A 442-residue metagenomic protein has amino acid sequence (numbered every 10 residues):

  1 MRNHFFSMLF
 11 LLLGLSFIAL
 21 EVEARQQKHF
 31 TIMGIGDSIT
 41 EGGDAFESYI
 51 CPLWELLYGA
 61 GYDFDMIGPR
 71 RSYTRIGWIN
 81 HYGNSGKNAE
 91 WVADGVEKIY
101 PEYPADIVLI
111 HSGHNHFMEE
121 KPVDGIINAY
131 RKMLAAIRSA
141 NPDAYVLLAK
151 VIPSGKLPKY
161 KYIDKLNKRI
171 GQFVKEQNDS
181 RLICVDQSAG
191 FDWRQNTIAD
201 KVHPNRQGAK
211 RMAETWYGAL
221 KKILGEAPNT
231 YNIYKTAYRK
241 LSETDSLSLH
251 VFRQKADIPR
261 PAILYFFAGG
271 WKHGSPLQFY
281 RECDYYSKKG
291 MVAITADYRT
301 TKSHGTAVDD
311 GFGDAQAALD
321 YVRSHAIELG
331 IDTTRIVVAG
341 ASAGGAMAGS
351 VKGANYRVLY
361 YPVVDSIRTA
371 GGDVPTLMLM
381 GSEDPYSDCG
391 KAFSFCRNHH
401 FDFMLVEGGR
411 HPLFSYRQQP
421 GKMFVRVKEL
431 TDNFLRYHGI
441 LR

Functional and structural regions predicted by a protein language model:
F30-M33, I39-N128, K159-K165: Conserved SGNH/GDSL esterase-like catalytic core that processes O-acyl groups on lipids and polysaccharides
Y82-N84, I152-P228, R410-G421: Catalytic His-Asp segment of secreted/periplasmic serine-dependent ester chemistry enzymes
H111-N115, A135-L166, S188, P375: Active-site segments of SGNH/GDSL-like serine hydrolases that catalyze O-acetyl group transfer/hydrolysis on lipids
N229-D257: N-terminal cap/lid segment of alpha/beta-hydrolase-fold proteins
P259-G269: Short beta-strand element of the alpha/beta-hydrolase
L277-T295: Short amphipathic alpha-helix adjacent to the substrate-entry channel of hydrolases
A317-D373: Primarily recognizes the serine-hydrolase "nucleophile elbow" in alpha/beta-hydrolase and SGNH/GDSL folds
M378-M380: Short beta-strand/loop motif that positions the catalytic acidic residue of the alpha/beta-hydrolase fold
